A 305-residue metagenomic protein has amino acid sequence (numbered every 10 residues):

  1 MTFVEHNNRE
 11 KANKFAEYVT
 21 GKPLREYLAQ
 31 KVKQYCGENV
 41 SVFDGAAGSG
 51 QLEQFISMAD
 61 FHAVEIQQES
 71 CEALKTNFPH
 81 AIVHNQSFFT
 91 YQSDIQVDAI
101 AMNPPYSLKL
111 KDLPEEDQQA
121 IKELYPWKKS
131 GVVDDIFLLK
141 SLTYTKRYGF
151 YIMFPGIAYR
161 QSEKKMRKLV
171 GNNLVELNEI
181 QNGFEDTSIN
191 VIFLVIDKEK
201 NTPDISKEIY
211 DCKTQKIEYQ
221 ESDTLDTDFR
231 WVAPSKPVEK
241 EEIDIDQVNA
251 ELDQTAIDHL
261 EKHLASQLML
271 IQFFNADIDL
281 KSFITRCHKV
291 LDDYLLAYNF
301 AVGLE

Functional and structural regions predicted by a protein language model:
M1-G37, Q51-L52, I257-E305: S-adenosyl-L-methionine
L28-K31, Y35, S41-I56, Q67 (+6 more regions): Conserved proline-anchored active-site loop of SAM-dependent methyltransferases that bridges a beta-strand
F61-E65: Conserved SAM-binding motif I beta-strand of class I
Q68-E72: Short alpha-helix immediately C-terminal to the canonical SAM-binding loop
L74-N77: Conserved SAM-binding loop
H84-S87, N178: Short loop/edge segments at beta-strand edges and connector loops that shape dinucleotide/nucleotide cofactor-binding
K128-S188, F193-V195: Conserved Class I SAM-dependent methyltransferase catalytic core
D186-E251: Flexible, glycine-/basic-rich loop-and-beta segments that form/coincide with the SAM-dependent methyltransferase
